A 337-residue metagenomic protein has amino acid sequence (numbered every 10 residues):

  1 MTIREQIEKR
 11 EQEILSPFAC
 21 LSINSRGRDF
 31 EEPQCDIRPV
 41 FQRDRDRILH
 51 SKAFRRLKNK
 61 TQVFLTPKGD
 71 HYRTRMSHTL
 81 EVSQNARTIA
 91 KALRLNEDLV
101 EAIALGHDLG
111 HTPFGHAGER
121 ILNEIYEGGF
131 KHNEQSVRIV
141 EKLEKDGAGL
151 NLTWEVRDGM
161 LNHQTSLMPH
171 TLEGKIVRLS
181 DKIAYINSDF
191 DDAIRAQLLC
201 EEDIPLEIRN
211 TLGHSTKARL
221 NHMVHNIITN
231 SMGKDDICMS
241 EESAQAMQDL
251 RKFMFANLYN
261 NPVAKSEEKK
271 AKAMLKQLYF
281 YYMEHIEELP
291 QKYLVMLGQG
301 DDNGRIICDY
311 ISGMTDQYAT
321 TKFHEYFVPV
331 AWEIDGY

Functional and structural regions predicted by a protein language model:
M1-R75, T79, S83-I89, N96-E97 (+1 more regions): Histidine-centered, transition-metal-coordinating active-site segments
L99, I103-D146: A generic, well-ordered mixed alpha/beta core segment in the N-terminal half of proteins
